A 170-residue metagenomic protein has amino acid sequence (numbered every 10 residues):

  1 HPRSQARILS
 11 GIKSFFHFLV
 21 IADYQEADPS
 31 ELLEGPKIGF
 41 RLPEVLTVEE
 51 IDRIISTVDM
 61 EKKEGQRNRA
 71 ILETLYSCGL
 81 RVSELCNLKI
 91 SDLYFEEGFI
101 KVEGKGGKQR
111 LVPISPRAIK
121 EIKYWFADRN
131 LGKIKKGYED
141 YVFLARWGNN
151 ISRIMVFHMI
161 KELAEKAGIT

Functional and structural regions predicted by a protein language model:
H1-T170: Conserved catalytic core of the tyrosine transesterase superfamily
